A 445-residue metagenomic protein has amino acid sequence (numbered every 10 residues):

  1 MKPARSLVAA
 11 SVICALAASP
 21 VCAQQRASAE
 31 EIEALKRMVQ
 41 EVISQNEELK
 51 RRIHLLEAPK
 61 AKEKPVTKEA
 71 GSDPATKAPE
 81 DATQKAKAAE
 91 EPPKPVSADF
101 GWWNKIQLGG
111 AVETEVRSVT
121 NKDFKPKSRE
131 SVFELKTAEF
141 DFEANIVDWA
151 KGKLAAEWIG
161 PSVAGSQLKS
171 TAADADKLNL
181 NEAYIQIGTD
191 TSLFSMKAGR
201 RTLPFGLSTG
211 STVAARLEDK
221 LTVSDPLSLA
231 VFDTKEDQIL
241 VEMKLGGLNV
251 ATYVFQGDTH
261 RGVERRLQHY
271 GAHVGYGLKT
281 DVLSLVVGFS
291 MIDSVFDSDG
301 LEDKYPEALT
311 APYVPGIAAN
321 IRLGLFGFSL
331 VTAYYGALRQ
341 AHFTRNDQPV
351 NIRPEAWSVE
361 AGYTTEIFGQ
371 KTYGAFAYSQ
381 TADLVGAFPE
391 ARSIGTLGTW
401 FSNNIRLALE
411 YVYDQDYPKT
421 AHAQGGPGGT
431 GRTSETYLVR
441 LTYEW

Functional and structural regions predicted by a protein language model:
P3-C22: Gram-negative bacterial Sec-dependent N-terminal signal peptides
C22-F124: N-terminal periplasmic/intermembrane-space "pro-region" immediately following the signal or transit peptide
P92-P93, K122-K125, Q167-K169, K220-D225 (+5 more regions): Extracytoplasmic loops and strand-loop junctions of Gram-negative outer membrane beta-barrel proteins
P93-T259, R266-G271, G275-V286, M291 (+3 more regions): Outer membrane beta-barrel
V119-D123, V163-S166, F205-G210, R261-V263 (+4 more regions): Outer-membrane beta-barrel proteins
K127-V132, S170-L180, L229-V231, R261-Q268 (+4 more regions): Replace "Gram-negative outer membrane beta-barrel proteins" with "bacterial and organellar outer membrane beta-barrel
Y276-G386, A391-G395, Y443: Detector for outer-membrane/organellar transmembrane beta-barrel domains, recognizing the amphipathic beta-strand
G429-W445: Outer-membrane beta-barrel "beta-signal"
